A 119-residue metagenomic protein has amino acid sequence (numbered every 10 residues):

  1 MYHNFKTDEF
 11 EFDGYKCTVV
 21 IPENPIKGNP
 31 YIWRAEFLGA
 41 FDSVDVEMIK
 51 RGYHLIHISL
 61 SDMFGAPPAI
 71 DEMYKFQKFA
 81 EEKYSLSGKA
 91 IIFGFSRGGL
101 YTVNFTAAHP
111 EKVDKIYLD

Functional and structural regions predicted by a protein language model:
M1-I26: N-terminal cap/lid segment of alpha/beta-hydrolase-fold proteins
K27-F37: Short beta-strand element of the alpha/beta-hydrolase
G28-P30, R51-H54, L86-K89, E111-K115: Loop/turn elements at helix/coil->beta-strand transitions in domains of secreted/extracellular proteins
F37-A40, S61-F64, S96-L100: Solvent-exposed loop/turn segments at secondary-structure junctions within structured extracellular/periplasmic domains
A40-I56: Short amphipathic alpha-helix adjacent to the substrate-entry channel of hydrolases
H57-I58, L118: Hydrophobic residues in well-ordered beta-strands that form the structural core
F64-S85: Alpha/beta-hydrolase active-site loop
K89-D119: Primarily recognizes the serine-hydrolase "nucleophile elbow" in alpha/beta-hydrolase and SGNH/GDSL folds
